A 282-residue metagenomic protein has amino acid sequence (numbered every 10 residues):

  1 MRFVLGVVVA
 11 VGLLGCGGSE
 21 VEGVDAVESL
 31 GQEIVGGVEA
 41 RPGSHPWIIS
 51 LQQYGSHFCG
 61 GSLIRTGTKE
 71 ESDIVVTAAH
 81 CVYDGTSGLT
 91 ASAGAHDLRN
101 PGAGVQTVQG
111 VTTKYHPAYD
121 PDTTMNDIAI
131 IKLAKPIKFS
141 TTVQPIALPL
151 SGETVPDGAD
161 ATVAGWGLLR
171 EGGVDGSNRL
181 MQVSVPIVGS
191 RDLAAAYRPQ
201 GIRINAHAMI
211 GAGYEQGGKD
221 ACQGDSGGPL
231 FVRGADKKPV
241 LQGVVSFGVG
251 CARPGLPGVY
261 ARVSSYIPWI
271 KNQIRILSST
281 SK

Functional and structural regions predicted by a protein language model:
R2-V76, Y83-D84, T90-A95, N100-P101 (+4 more regions): Protease-domain processing segments flanking chymotrypsin-fold serine proteases, especially trypsin-like
G37-R41, Q52-Y54, Y119-D122, D175 (+1 more regions): Short Gly/Pro-enriched turn/cap motifs at secondary-structure boundaries
E39-S44, L63, G67-K69, Y83-G85 (+6 more regions): Extracellular/periplasmic catalytic domains that process cell-envelope and extracellular macromolecules
P46-I48, F58-G61, P145, I210 (+3 more regions): Structural detector of coil-to-beta-strand junctions
S50-Q52, S92-G94, K114-H116, K132-A134 (+8 more regions): Residue-level detector of conserved, well-ordered beta-strand and adjacent loop positions that form binding/recognition
S62-Y83, L89-T90, A95, G176-A195 (+2 more regions): C-terminal subregion of chymotrypsin/trypsin-like serine protease catalytic domains
G88, A95-P101, Q109, I128 (+3 more regions): Chymotrypsin/trypsin-fold serine protease catalytic domain
